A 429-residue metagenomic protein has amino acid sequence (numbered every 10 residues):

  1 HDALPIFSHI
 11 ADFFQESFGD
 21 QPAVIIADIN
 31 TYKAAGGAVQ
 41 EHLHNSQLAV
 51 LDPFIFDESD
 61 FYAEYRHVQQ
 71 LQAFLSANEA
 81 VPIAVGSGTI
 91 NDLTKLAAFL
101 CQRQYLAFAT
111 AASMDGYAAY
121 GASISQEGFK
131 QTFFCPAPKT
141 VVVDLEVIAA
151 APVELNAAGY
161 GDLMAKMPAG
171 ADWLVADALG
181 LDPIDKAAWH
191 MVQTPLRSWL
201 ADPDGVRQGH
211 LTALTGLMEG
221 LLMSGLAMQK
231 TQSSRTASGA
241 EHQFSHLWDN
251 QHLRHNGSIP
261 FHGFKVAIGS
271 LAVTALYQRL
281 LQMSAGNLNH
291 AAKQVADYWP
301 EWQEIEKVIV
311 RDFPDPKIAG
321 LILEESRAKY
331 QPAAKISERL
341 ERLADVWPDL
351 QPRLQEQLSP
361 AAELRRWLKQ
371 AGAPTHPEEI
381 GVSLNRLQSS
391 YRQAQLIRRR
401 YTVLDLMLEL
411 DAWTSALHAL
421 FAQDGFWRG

Functional and structural regions predicted by a protein language model:
D2-L4: Short, small-residue-biased leader/transition segments that mark boundaries at the very start of proteins
F7-A23, N45-L48: Glycine-rich phosphate/diphosphate-binding loops that line cofactor/substrate pockets in enzymes
V24, I29, K33-L106, D202-L217: N-terminal small/polar loop signature for handling phosphorylated ligands or for N-terminal nucleophile
G37, Y65, T94-A97, G116-G121 (+2 more regions): Short acidic, glycine/serine/threonine-rich loops at helix termini
D52, S59-N78, A112, T231 (+2 more regions): Non-transmembrane, aqueous-exposed alpha-helical and coiled segments at domain scale
C101-S198: A glycine/threonine-rich phosphate-anchoring loop and its flanking beta-alpha core in nucleotide/phosphate-binding
Q193-D204, L211-M283: A conserved active-site cap/scaffold subdomain adjacent to cofactor or substrate pockets
M283-G429: C-terminal charged capping/lid subdomain of soluble metabolic enzymes
